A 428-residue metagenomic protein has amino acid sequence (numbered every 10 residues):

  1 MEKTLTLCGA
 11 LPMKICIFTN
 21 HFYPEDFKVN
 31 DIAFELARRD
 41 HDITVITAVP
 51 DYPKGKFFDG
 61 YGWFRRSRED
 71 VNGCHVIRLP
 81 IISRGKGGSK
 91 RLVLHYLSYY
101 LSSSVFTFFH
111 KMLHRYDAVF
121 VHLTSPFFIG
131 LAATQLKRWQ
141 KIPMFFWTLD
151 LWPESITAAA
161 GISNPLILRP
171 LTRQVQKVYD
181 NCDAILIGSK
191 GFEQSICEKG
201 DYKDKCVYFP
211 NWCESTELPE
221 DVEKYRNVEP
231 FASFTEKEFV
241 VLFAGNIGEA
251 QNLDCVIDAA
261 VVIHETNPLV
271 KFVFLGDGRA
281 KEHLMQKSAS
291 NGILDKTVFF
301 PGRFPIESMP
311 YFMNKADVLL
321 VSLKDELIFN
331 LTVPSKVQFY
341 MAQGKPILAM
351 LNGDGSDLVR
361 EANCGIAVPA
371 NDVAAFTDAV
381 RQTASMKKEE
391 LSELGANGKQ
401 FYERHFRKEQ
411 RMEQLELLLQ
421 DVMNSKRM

Functional and structural regions predicted by a protein language model:
E2-D70, I263, M428: N-terminal subdomain of nucleotide-sugar transferases
V49, G191, N211-W212, R303: Carbohydrate-associated surface elements
F128, Q135-Q140, P165-I185: Membrane-proximal helix-turn-helix segments that form the acceptor-binding/catalytic region of lipid-linked
S233-Q251, I257-A260: Conserved donor-binding/catalytic core segment of Leloir-type glycosyltransferases
Q251, F300, P305-F312, D317-M341 (+1 more regions): Nucleotide-sugar-dependent
L275, E282-P310: Nucleotide-activated donor-binding/catalytic signature segment of Leloir-type glycosyltransferases, i.e., the conserved
S356-Q382: Change "using UDP/GDP/dTDP sugars" to "using nucleotide sugars
Q382, E389-H405: A short, well-ordered alpha-helix in the C-terminal region of glycosyltransferases
